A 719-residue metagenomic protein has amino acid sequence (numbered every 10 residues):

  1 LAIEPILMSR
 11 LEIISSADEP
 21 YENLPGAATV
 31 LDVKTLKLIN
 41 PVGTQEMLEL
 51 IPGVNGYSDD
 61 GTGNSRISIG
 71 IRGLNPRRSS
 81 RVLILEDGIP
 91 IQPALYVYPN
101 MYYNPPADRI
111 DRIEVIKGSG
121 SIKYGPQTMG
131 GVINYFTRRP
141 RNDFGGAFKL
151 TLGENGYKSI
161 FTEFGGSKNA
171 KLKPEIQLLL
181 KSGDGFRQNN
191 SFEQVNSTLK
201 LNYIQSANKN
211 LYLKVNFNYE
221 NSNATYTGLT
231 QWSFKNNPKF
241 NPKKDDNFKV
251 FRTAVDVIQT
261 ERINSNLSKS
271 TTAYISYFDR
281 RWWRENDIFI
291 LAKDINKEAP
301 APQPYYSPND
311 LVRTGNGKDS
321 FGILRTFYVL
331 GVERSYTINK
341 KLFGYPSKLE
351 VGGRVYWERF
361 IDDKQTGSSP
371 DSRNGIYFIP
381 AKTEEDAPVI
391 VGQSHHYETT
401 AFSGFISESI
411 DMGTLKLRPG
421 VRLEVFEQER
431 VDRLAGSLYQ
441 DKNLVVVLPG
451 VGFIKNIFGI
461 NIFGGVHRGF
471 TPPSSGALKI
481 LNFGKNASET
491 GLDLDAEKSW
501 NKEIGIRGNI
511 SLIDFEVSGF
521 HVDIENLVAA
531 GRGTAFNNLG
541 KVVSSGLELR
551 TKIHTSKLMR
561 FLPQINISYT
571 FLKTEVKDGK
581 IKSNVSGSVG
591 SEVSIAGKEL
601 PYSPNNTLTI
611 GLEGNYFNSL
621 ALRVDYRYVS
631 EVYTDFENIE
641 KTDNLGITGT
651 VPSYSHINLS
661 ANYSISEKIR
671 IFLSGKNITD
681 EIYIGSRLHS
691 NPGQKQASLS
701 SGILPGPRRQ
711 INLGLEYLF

Functional and structural regions predicted by a protein language model:
Q45, E49-P93, D111: Extracytoplasmic beta-strand/coil segments of soluble accessory domains associated with Gram-negative outer-membrane
I89-K117: Short acidic/polar hinge/loop motifs at secondary-structure boundaries that mediate gating or recognition
G145-A147, L152-S182, R187-T225, N247-S265: Transmembrane beta-barrel wall of Gram-negative outer-membrane proteins
T162, R262, S268-N286, N461-G465 (+3 more regions): Membrane-embedded beta-barrel scaffold of Gram-negative outer-membrane proteins
A207-N216, V250-D432, E516, M559 (+1 more regions): Face-selective signature of the C-terminal outer-membrane beta-barrel domain
N221-K235, E427-R430, D441, F453-E503 (+5 more regions): Surface-exposed extracellular loop regions of Gram-negative outer-membrane beta-barrel proteins, predominantly
F327, L342-E350, R354-Y356, G392-V522 (+5 more regions): Structural signature of Gram-negative outer-membrane beta-barrels, strongest in the C-terminal barrel of TonB-dependent
Y336-T337, L342-F343, D411-T414, L512-D514 (+3 more regions): Gram-negative outer-membrane beta-barrel transporters
